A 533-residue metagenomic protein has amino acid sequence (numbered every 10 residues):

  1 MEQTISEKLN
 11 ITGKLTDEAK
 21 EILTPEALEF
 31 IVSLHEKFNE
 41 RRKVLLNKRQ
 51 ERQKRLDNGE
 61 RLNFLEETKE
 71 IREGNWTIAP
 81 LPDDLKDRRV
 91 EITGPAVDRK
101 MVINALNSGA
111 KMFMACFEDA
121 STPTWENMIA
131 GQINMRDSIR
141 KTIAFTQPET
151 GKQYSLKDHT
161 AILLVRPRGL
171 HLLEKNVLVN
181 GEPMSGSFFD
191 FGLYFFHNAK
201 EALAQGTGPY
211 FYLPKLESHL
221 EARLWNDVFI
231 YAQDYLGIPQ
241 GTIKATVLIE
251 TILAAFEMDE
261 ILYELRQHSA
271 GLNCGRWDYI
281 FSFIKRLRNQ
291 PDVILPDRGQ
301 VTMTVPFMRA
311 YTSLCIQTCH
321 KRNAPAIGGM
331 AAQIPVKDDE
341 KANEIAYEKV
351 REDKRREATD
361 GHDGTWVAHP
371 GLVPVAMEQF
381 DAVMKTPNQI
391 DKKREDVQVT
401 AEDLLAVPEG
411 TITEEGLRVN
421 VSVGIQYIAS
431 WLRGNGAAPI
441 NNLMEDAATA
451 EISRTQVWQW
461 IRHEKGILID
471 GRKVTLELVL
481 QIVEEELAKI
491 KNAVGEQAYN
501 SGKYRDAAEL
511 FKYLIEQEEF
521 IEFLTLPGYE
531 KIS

Functional and structural regions predicted by a protein language model:
E2-S533: Expand to "…catalyze enediolate/carbanion chemistry for C-C bond making/breaking, isomerization, decarboxylation
